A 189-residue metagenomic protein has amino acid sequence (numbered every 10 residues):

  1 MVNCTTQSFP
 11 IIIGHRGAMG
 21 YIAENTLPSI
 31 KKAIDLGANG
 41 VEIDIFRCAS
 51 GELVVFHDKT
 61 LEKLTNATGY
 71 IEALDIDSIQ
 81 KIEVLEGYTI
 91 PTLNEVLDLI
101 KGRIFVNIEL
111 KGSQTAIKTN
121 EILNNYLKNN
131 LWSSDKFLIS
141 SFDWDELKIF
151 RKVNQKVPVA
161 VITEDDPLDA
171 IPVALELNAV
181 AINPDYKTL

Functional and structural regions predicted by a protein language model:
M1-L189: Phosphate-group recognition and catalysis centered on beta-loop-alpha active-site segments
